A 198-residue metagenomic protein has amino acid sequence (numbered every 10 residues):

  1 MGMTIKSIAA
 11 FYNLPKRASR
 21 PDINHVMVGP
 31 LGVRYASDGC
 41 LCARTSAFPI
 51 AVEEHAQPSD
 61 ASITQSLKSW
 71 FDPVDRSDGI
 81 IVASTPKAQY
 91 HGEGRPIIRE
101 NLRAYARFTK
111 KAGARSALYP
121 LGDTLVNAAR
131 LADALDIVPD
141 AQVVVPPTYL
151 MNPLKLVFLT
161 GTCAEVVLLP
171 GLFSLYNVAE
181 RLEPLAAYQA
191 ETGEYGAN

Functional and structural regions predicted by a protein language model:
M1-T45: Intrinsically disordered, low-complexity linker/loop segments enriched in Gly/Pro and charged/polar residues
D38-L41, T45-S46, E54-N198: C-terminal functional regions that serve as terminal interaction/effector modules
P49: Anionic-ligand-binding alpha/beta catalytic cores of soluble enzymes and soluble regulatory domains that recognize
